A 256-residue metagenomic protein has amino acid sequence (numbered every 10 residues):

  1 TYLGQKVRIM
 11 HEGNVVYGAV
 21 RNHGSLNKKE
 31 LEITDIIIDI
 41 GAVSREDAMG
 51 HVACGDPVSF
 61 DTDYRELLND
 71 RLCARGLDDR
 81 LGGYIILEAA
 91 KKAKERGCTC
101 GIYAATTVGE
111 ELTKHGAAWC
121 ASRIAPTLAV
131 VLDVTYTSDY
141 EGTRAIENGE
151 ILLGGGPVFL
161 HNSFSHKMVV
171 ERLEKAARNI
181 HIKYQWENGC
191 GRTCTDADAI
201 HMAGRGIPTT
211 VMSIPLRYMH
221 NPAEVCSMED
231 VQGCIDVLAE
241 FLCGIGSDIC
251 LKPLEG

Functional and structural regions predicted by a protein language model:
T1-G256: N-terminal hydrophobic/helix-forming segments and targeting peptides
